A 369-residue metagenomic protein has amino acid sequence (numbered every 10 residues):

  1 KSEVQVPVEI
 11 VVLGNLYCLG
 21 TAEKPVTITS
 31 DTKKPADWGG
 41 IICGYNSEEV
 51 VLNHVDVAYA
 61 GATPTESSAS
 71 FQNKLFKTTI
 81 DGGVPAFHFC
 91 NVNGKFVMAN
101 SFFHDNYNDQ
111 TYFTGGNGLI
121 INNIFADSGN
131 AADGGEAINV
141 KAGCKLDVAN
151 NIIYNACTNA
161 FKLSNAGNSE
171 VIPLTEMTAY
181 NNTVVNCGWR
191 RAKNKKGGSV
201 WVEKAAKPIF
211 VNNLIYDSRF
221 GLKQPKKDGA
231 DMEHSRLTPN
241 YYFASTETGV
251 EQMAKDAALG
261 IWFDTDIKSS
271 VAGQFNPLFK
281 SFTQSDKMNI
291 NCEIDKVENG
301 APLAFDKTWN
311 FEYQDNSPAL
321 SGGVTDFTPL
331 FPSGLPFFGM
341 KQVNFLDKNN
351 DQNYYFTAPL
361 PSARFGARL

Functional and structural regions predicted by a protein language model:
K1-R368: Extracellular beta-rich repeat passengers
